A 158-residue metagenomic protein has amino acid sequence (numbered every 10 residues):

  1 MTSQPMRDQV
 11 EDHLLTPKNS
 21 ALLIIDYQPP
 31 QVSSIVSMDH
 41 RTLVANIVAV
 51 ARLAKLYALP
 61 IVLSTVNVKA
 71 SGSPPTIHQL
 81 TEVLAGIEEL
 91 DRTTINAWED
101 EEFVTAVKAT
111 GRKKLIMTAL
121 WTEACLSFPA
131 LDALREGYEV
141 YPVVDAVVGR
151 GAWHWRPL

Functional and structural regions predicted by a protein language model:
M1-T94, P142, R156-P157: Active-site acidic carboxylates
N19, L59, G111-K114, Y138: Short coil/turn segments at beta-strand junctions that form active-site/ligand-binding loops
V48, P74, E101, E123-S127: Glycine-rich phosphate-binding loop at the start of an alpha helix
V68-A70, I95-W98, T122-A124, V148-G149: Short, catalytically relevant binding-site loops at active-site mouths
E82, T105, L131, R135: Short, well-ordered alpha-helices that flank and scaffold nucleotide-derived cofactor binding pockets
E89-G111: Glycine-rich oxoanion-binding loops at beta->alpha junctions
K113-L158: A contiguous pocket-lining binding segment that forms or flanks enzyme active sites
